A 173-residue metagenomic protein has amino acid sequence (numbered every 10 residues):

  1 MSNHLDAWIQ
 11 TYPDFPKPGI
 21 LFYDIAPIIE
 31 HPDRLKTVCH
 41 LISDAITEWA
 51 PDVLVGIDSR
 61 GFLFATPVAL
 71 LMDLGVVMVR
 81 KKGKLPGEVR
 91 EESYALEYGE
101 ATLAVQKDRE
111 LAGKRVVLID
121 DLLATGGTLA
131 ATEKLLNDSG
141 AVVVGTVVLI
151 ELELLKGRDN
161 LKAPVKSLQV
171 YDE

Functional and structural regions predicted by a protein language model:
M1-A50, D108: Active-site-facing substrate-recognition patch
A7, A131-E173: PRPP-dependent phosphoribosyltransferase catalytic core
G19, L54, V76, T146: Residue-level signature of catalytic and energy-coupling elements of molecular machines, predominantly ATP/GTP-dependent
A50-D58: Short glycine-rich phosphate-binding loop at a beta-alpha junction
D52, K114, V144: Conserved acidic residues
L63-M72, E133: Short Gly/Thr/Asp-enriched flexible loops that form oxyanion-binding sites at enzyme active sites
L74-V117: Short, glycine/charge-rich flexible loops or terminal/linker lids adjacent to PRPP-binding catalytic cores
D121, G126: Conserved G/P- and acidic residue-centered "switch" motifs that form tight phosphate/ATP-binding loops in soluble
